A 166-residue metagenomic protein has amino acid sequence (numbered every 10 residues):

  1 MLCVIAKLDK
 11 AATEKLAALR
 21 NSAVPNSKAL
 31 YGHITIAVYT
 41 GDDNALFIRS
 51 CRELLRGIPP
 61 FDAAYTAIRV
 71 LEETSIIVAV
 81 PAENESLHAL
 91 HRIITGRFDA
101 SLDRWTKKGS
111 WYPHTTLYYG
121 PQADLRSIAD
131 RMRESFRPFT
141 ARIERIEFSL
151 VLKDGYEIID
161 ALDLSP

Functional and structural regions predicted by a protein language model:
M1-D62, P81-T140, E157-P166: Basic, often amphipathic N-terminal segments
R69-I77: Short, basic/glycine-rich phosphate-binding loops at helix/coil junctions that contact nucleotide phosphates
E73, K153-D154: Short strand-connecting beta-turns/loops that link adjacent beta-strands
E147-L152: Short, exposed beta-strand-loop hairpins at the edges of beta-sheets in extracellular/periplasmic proteins
